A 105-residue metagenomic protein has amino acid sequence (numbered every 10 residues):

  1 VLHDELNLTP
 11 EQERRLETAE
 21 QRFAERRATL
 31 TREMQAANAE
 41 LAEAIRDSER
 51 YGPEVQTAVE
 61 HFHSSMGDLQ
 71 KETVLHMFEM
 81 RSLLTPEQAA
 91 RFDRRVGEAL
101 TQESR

Functional and structural regions predicted by a protein language model:
V1-R105: Charge-rich (acidic/polar
